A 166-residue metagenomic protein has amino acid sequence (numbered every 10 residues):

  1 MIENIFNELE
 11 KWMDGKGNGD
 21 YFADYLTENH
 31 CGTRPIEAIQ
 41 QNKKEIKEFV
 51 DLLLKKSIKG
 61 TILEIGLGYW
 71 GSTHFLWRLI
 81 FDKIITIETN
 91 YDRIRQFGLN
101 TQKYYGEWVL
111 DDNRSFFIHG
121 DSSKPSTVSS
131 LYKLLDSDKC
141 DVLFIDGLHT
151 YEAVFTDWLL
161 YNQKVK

Functional and structural regions predicted by a protein language model:
M1-F144, L148-K166: A short alpha-helical cap/connector motif
